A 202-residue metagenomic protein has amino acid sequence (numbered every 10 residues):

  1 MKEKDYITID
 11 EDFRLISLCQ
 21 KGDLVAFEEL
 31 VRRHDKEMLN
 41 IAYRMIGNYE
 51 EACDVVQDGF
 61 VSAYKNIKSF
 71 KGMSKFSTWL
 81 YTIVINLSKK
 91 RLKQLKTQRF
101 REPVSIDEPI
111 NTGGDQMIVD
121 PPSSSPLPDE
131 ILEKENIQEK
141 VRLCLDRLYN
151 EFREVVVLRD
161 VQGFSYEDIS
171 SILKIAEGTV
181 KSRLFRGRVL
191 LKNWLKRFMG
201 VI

Functional and structural regions predicted by a protein language model:
M1-E37, R44, P122-S124, D146 (+3 more regions): N-terminal module of bacterial RNA polymerase sigma factors
K2, I110-L143: Acidic, proline/glycine-rich intrinsically disordered inter-domain spacer in sigma factors
F13, E139-T179: Helix-turn-helix DNA-binding module
L15, V31, L39, Y49-N66 (+1 more regions): Conserved RNAP core-binding helix
Q20-K21, G47, F60-K75, Q94: Sigma70-family region 2
N40, D54-V61, K75-N86: Structural recognition of an alpha-helix C-terminal capping motif at a helix-to-coil junction
K68-K71, I85-P103, R186: Arg/Lys-rich amphipathic alpha helix in sigma70-family domain 2
K93-K96, L148, R153, R183 (+1 more regions): Short, Lys/Arg-enriched C-terminal cap helix and immediately downstream tail that follows
